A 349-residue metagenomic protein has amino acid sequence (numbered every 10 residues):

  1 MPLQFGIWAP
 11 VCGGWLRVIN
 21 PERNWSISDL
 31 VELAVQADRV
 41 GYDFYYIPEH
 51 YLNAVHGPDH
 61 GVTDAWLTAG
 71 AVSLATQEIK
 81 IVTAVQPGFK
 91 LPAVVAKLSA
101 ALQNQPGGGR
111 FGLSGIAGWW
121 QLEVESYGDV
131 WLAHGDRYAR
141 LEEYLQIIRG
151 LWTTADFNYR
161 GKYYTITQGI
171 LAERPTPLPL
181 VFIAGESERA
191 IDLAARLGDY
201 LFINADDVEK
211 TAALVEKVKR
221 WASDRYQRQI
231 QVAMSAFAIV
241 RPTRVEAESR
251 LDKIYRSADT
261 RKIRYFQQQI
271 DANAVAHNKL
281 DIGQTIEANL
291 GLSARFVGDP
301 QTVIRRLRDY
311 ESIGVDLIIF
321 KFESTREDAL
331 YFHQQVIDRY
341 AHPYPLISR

Functional and structural regions predicted by a protein language model:
M1-A75, R174-P179: N-terminal beta1-alpha1-beta2 module of alpha/beta enzyme domains
L3, A9, R39, Y127 (+3 more regions): An alpha-helical appendage that flanks or caps ligand/catalytic pockets
F5-A9, Y45-I47, I81-T83, F111-G115 (+4 more regions): Hydrophobic faces of well-ordered beta-strands that scaffold small-molecule active sites in alpha/beta enzyme cores
G14-S28, Q86-A93, P175-E186, A238-R241 (+1 more regions): Active-site mouth loops of central-metabolism enzymes
A37, G41, V72, L102 (+6 more regions): Conserved, mostly hydrophobic/aromatic
Y42, G108, G198-D199, V315: A structural motif
P58-V82, R140, Q334-S348: Alpha-helix-loop-beta-strand connector modules within alpha/beta enzyme cores
A93-G108: Active-site-proximal alpha-helical scaffold in enzymes
